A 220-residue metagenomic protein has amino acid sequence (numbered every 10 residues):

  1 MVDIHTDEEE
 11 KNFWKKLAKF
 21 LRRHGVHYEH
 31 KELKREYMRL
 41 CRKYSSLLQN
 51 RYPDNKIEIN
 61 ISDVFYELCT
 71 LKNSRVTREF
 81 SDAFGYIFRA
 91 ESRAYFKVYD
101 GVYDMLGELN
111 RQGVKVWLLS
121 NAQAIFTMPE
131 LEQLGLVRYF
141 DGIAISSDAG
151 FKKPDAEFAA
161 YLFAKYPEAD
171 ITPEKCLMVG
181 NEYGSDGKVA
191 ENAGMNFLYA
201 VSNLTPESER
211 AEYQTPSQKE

Functional and structural regions predicted by a protein language model:
M1-Y99, R111: N-terminal helical cap/lid subdomain that shapes the substrate entry/recognition surface in HAD-like hydrolases
D7, Y28-K31, Y103, G107-N110 (+1 more regions): Asp-based, Mg2+/Mn2+-dependent phosphohydrolase catalytic module
